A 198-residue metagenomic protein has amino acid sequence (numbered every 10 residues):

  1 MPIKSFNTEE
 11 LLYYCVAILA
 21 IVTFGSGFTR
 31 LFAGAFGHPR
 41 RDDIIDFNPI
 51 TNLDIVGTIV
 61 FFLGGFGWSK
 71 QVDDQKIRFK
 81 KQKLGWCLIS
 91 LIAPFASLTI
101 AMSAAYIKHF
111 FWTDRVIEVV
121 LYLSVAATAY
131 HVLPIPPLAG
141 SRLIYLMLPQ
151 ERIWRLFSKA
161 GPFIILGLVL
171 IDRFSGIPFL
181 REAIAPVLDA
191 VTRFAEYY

Functional and structural regions predicted by a protein language model:
M1-Y198: Hydrophobic transmembrane alpha-helices and their immediate loop junctions in multi-pass integral membrane proteins
